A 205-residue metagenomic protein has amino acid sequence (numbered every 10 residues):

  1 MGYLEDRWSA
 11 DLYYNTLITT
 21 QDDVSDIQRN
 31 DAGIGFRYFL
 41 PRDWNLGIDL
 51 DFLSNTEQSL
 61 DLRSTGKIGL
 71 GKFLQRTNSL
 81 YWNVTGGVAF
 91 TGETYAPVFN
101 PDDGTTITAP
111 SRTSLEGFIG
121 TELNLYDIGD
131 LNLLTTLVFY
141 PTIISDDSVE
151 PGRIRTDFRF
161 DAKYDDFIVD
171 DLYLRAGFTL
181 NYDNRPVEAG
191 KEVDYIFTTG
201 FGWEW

Functional and structural regions predicted by a protein language model:
M1-F39, D49-E57, T142-R159: Transmembrane beta-barrel domains of bacterial outer-membrane proteins
G2, G35, G69-L74, F118-E122 (+4 more regions): Outer-membrane beta-barrel architecture
E5-R7, T16-T20, L50-T56, K72 (+5 more regions): Transmembrane beta-strands of outer-membrane beta-barrel pores
E5-Y13, R42-I48, N78-W82, Y126-L133 (+1 more regions): Repeated loop/turn-to-beta-strand initiation elements of outer-membrane beta-barrel proteins
L12-Y14, I48, I68, V84-G86 (+4 more regions): Membrane-embedded beta-strand positions of outer-membrane beta-barrel proteins
T19-S25, N55-D61, F73-T77, D102-R112 (+3 more regions): Outer-membrane beta-barrel domain signature
D26-N30, L60-G66, L80, A109-G117 (+3 more regions): Residues that define the transmembrane beta-barrel architecture of outer-membrane proteins
D166, V193-W205: Outer-membrane beta-barrel "beta-signal"
